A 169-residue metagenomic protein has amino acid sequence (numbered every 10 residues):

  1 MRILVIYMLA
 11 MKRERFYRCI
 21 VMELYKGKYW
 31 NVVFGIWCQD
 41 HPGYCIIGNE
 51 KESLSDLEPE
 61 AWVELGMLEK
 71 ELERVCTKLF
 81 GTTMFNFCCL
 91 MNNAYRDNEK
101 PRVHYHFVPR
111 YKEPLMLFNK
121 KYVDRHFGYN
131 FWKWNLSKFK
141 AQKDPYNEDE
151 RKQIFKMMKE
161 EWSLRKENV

Functional and structural regions predicted by a protein language model:
I3-V169: HIT superfamily nucleotide-processing domains
